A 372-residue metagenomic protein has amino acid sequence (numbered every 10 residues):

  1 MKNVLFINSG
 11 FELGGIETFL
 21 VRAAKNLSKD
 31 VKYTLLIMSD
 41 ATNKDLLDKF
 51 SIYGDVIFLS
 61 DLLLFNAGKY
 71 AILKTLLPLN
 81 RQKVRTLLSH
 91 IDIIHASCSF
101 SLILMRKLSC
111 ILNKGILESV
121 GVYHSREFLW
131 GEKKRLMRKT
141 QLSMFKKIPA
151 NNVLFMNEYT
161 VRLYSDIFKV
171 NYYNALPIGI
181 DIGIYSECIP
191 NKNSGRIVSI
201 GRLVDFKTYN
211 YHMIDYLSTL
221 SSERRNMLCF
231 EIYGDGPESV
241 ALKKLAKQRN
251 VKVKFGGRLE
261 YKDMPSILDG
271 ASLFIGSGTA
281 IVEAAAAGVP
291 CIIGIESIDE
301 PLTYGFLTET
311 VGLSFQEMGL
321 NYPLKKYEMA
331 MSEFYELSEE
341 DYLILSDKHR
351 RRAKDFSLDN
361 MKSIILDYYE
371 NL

Functional and structural regions predicted by a protein language model:
F6-L13, N26, D30-I72, D235-A241: N-terminal strand-loop element at the rim of the active site of nucleotide-sugar-dependent glycosyltransferases
G15, L320-E370: A charged, aromatic-enriched C-terminal amphipathic alpha-helix characteristic of glycosyltransferases across folds
L64-A67, I116-L136, P149-N151: A short, histidine- and acid-enriched strand-loop-helix "catalytic/donor-clamping" loop that lines the nucleotide-sugar
Q82-R85, K134-V153: Membrane-proximal helix-turn-helix segments that form the acceptor-binding/catalytic region of lipid-linked
A96-L102, V122: Short His-centered aromatic/hydrophobic patch
W130, P177-G195, K207, Y211: Acidic anion/phosphate-binding donor-loop and adjacent secondary structure in glycosyltransferase catalytic cores
I148-S186: Donor nucleotide-sugar binding/catalytic pocket of nucleotide-sugar-dependent glycosyltransferases
V240-L259: Nucleotide-activated donor-binding/catalytic signature segment of Leloir-type glycosyltransferases, i.e., the conserved
